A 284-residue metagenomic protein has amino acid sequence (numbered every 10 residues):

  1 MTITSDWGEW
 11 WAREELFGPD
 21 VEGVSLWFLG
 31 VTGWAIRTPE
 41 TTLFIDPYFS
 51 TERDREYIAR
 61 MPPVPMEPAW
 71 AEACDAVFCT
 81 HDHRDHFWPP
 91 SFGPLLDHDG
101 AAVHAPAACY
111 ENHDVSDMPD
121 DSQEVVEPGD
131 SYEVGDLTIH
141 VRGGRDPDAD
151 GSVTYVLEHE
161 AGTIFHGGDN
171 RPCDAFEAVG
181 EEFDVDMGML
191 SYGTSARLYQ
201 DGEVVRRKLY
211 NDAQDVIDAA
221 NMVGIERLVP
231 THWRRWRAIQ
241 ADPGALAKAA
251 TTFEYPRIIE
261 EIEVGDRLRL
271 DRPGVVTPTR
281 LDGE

Functional and structural regions predicted by a protein language model:
I3-V21, A105-G162, I259-D266, L270-R272 (+1 more regions): Metallo-beta-lactamase
E14-P19, A35-F78, P89-P94, C173-E182: Pre-active-site segment of Zn-dependent metallo-hydrolases
G23-S25, D97-V103, G162-I164: Short active-site oxyanion
V31, E52, D82-F87, Y110-H113 (+6 more regions): Active-site environment of divalent metal-dependent phosphoester hydrolases
F44-D46, A73-F87, H104-A107, I164-N170 (+3 more regions): Active-site neighborhood of phospho(di)ester-bond hydrolases with catalytic His/Asp-centered motifs
P65-Y132: Active-site HxH/HxHxD metal-binding segment of metal-dependent hydrolases
V141-A161, C173-F183, M187-M189, A196: Active-site-proximal loop/helix segment associated with metal-binding centers of metalloenzymes
D174-V264: Cap/insert and terminal regions of metallo-dependent hydrolase folds
